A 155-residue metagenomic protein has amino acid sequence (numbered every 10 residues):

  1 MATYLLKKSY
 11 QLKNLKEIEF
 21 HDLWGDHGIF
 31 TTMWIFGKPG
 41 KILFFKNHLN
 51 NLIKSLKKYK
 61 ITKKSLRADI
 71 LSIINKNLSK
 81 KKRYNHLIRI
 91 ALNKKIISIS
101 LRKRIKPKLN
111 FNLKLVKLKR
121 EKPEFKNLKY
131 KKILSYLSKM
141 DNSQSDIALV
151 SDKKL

Functional and structural regions predicted by a protein language model:
M1-K76, N93-L155: Helix-start/capping segments and mature chain N-termini
K80-R89: Short secondary-structure capping/junction motifs at helix and strand boundaries
